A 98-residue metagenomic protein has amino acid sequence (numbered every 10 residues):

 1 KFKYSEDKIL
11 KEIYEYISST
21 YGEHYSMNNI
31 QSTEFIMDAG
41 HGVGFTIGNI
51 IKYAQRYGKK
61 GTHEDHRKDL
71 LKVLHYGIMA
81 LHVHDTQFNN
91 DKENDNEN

Functional and structural regions predicted by a protein language model:
K1-N98: Intrinsically disordered, low-complexity regulatory regions that flank transcription factor DNA-binding cores
